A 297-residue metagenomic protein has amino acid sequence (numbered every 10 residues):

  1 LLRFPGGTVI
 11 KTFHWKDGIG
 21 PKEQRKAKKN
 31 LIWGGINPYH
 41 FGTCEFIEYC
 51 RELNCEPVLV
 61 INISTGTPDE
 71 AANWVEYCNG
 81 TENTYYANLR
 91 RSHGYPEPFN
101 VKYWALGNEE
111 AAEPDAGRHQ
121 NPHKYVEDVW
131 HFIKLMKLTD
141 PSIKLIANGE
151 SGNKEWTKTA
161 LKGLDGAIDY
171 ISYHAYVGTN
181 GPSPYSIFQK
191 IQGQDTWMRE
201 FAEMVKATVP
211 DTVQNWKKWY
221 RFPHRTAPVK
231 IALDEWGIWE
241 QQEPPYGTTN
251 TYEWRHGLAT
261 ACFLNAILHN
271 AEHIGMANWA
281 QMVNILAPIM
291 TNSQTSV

Functional and structural regions predicted by a protein language model:
L2, C50, W74, W104 (+6 more regions): Conserved, mostly hydrophobic/aromatic
L2-Q24, C44, N62-C78: Aromatic-lined carbohydrate-binding surfaces of glycoside hydrolases
T8-T43, E48, N83-D115, G178-G181: Aromatic- and acidic-residue-enriched carbohydrate-binding clefts of CAZyme catalytic domains
R25-H40, E56-T65, L106-V126, T139-S151 (+2 more regions): The substrate-binding groove and active-site-proximal loops of carbohydrate-active enzymes, especially glycoside
K28-I32, I36-Y39, E45-E48, E127 (+5 more regions): Glycoside hydrolase catalytic-domain groove-lining segments
G80-N100, A207-H224: Short mixed-charge
P96-A116, N148-G149, T157-D195, V229 (+2 more regions): Aromatic- and acid-rich polysaccharide-binding/catalytic face of secreted or lumenal carbohydrate-active enzymes
T226-V297: Aromatic/acidic polysaccharide-binding cleft in carbohydrate-active enzymes
